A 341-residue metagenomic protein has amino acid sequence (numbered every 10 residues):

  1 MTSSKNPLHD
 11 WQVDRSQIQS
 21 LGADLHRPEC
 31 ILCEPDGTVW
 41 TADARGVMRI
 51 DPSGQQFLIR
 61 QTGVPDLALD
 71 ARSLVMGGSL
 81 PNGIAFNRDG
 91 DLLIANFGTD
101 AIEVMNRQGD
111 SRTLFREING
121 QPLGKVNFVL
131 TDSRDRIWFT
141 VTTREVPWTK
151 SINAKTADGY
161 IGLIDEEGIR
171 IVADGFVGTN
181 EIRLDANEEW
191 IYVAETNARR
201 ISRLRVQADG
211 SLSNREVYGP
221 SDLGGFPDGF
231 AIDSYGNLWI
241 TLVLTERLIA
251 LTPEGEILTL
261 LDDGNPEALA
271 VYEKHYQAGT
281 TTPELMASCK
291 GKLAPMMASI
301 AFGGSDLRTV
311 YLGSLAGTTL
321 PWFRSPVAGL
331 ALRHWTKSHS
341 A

Functional and structural regions predicted by a protein language model:
T2-H26, R60-Q61, D66-S73, R215 (+3 more regions): A short helix->beta-strand "capping" segment at the edge of beta-propeller domains
G22-D36, A42, D66-L92, N119-E145 (+7 more regions): Beta-rich, blade/repeat-based domains predominating in secreted/periplasmic proteins but also intracellular
V39-V64: Beta-propeller domains
G46, T62, W148-T156, I161-E166 (+2 more regions): Beta-propeller blade-edge and WD-like acidic-aromatic loop motif
G46-M48, A101-E103, G159-G162, R200-S202 (+2 more regions): A short loop-to-beta-strand structural motif that recurs across blades of beta-propeller domains
G54-Q55, Q108-D110, E166-G168, A198 (+3 more regions): Short coil turn/linker residues within repeat-based beta-strand modules
F97-G98, V146-D158, T196-R199, V243-L244 (+1 more regions): Short, solvent-exposed loop/turn segments at conserved positions within beta-propeller repeat blades
L204-S211, P253-L258, G264-N265, R324-H334: Short loop/turn segments immediately following beta-strands, especially the blade-tip and inter-blade linker loops
